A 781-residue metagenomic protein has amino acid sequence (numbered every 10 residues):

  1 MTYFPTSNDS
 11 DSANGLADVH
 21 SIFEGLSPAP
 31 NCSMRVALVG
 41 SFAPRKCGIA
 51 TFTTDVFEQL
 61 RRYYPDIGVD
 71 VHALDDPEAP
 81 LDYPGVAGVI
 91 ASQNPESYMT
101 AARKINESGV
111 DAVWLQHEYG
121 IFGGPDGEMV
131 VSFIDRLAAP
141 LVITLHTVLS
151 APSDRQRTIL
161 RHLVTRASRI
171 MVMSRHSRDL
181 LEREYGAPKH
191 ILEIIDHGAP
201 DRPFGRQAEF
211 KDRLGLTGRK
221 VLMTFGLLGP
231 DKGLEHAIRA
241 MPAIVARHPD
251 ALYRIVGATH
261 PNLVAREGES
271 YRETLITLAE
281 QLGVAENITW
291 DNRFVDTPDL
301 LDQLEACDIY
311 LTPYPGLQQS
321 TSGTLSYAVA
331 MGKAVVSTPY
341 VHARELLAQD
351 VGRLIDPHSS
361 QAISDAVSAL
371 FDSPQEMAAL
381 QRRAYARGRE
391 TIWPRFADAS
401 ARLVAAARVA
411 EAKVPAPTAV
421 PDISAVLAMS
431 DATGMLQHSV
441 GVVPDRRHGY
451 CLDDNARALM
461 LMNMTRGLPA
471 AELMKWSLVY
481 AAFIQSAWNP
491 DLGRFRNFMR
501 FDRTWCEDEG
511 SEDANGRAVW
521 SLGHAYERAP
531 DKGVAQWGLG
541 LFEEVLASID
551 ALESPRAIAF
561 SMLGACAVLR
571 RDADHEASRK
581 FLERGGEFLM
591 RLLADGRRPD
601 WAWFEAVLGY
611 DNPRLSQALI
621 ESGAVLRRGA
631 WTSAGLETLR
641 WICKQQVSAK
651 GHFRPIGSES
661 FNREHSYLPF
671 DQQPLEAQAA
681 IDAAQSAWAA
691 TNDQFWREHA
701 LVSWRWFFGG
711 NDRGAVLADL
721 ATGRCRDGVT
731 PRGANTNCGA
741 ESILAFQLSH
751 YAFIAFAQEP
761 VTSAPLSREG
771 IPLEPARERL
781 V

Functional and structural regions predicted by a protein language model:
L38, L216-K232, I238-M241, R254-V256: Conserved donor-binding/catalytic core segment of Leloir-type glycosyltransferases
S168, N287, D302-Q319, K333: Acidic donor-binding loop of glycosyltransferase active sites
H176, G198, T259: Carbohydrate-associated surface elements
F204-L216: A short helix/loop element that forms part of the nucleotide-sugar donor recognition site in Leloir-type
A251-L252, E280, F396, R402 (+1 more regions): Glycan-recognition and catalytic cores of secretory/periplasmic carbohydrate-active enzymes
E267-F294: Nucleotide-activated donor-binding/catalytic signature segment of Leloir-type glycosyltransferases, i.e., the conserved
V329-A330, A334-S337: Short hydrophobic beta-strand element within catalytic cores of glycosyltransferases and related nucleotide-activated
Q349, R353-S360, A369-P374: Conserved acidic donor-binding segment of nucleotide-sugar-dependent glycosyltransferases
